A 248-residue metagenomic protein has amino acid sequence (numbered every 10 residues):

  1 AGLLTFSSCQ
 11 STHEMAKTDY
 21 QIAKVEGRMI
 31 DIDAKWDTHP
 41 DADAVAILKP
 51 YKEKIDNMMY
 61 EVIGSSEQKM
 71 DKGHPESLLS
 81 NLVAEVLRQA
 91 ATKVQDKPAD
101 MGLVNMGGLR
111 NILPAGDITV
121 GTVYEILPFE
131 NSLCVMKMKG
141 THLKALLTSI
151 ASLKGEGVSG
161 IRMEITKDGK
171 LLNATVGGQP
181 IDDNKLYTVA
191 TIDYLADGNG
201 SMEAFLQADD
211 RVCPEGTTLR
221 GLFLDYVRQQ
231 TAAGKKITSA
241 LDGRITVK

Functional and structural regions predicted by a protein language model:
T5-S8: C-terminal motif of bacterial Sec signal peptides marking the signal peptidase cleavage site
T12-D33, N81-A84, R88-K248: Feature captures C-terminal
I32-N57: Post-signal-peptide N-terminal segment of Sec-exported extracytoplasmic proteins
L48-K52, I63, I161, F223: Generic hydrophobic, helix-prone segments enriched in Leu/Val/Ile
N57-H74, M202-A208: Acidic/histidine-rich, surface-exposed loop or edge segments in extracytoplasmic proteins
S77-L78: A conserved active-site cap/scaffold subdomain adjacent to cofactor or substrate pockets
